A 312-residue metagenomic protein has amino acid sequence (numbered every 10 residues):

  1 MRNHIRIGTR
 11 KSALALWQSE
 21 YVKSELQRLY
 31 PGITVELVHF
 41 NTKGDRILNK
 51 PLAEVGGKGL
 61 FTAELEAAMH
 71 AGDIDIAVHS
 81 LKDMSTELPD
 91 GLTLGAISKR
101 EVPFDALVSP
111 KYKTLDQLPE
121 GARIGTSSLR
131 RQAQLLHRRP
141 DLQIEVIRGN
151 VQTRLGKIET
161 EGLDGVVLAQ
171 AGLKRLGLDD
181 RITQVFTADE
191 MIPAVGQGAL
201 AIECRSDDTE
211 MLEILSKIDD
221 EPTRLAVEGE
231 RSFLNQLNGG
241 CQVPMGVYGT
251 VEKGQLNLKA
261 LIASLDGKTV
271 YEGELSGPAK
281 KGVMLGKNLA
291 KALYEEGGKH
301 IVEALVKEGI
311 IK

Functional and structural regions predicted by a protein language model:
R2-I47, E54, T62, H137-K312: Small-molecule-sensing regulatory modules
K50-D75: Short, structured active-site "lid" loops
A68, I76-A77, L81, V247-G249: A short, hydrophobic beta-strand-centered structural micro-motif
I74-V78, D164-G165: Short, Asp-centered acidic motifs that coordinate Mg2+ and/or phosphate in catalytic or ligand-binding sites
L81-K82, D90-L142: A conserved helix-loop-strand patch within extracytoplasmic ligand-binding domains of the periplasmic binding
L81-M84, A171-L173: Short glycine-rich anion-binding loops that position phosphate/pyrophosphate groups of nucleotides and phosphorylated
